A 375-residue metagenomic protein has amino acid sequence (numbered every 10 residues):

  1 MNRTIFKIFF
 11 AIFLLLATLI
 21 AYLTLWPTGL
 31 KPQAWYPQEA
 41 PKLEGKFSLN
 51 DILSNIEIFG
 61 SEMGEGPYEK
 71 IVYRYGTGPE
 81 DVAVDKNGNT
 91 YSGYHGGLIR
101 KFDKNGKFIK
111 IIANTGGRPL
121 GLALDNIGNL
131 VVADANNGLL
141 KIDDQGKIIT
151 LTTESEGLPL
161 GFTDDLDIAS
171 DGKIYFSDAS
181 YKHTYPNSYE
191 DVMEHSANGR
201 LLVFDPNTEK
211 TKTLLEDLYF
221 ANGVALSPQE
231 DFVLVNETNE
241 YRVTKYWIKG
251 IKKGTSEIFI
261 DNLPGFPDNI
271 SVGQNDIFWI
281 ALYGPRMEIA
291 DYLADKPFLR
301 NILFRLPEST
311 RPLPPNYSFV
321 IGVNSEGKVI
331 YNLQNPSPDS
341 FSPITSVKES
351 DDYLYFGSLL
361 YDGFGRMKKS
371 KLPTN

Functional and structural regions predicted by a protein language model:
N2-N375: Sequence-structural signature of mature extracellular/luminal beta-sheet repeat domains, prominently beta-propellers
